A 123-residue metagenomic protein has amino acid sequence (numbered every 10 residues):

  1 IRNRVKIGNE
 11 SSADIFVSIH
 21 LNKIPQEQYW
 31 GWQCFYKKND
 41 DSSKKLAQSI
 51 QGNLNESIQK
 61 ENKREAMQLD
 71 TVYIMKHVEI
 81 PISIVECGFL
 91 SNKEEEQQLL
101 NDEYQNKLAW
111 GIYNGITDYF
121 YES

Functional and structural regions predicted by a protein language model:
I1-S123: Active-site-proximal helix/loop segments of hydrolytic enzymes
